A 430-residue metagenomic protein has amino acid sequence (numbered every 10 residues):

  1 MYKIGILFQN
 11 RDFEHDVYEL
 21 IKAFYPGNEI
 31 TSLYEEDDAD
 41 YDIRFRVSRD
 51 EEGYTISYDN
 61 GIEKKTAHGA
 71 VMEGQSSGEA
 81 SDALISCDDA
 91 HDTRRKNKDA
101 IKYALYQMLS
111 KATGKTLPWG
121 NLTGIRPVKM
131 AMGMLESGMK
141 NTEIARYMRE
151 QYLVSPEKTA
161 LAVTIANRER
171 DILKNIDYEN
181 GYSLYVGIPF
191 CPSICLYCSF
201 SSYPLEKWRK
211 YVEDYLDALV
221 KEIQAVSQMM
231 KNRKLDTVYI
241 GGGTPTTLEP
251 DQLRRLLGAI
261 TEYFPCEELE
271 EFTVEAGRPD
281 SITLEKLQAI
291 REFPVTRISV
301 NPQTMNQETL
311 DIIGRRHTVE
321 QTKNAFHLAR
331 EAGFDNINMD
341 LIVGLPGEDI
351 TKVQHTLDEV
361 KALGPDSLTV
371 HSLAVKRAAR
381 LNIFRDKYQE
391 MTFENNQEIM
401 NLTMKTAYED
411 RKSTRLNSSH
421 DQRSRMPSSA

Functional and structural regions predicted by a protein language model:
M1-E29, S155: Short, charged N-terminal beta->alpha structural module
I21-A23, G27-G74, G78-D92, A100-I101: Short, well-ordered secondary-structure micro-motifs within conserved domains or adaptor modules
A112-T116, E136-L184: N-terminal [4Fe-4S]-dependent radical SAM core
E179-D214: Canonical Radical SAM [4Fe-4S] cluster-binding loop centered on the CxxxCxxC motif and its immediate flanking residues
S202-T403: Conserved non-cysteine loop/helix-boundary elements of the Radical SAM core domain that shape
T414-S418: Conserved small/polar residues in nucleotide/adenosyl-binding loops
S424-P427: Hydrophobic alpha-helical segments, chiefly the membrane-spanning helices and signal/signal-anchor peptides
